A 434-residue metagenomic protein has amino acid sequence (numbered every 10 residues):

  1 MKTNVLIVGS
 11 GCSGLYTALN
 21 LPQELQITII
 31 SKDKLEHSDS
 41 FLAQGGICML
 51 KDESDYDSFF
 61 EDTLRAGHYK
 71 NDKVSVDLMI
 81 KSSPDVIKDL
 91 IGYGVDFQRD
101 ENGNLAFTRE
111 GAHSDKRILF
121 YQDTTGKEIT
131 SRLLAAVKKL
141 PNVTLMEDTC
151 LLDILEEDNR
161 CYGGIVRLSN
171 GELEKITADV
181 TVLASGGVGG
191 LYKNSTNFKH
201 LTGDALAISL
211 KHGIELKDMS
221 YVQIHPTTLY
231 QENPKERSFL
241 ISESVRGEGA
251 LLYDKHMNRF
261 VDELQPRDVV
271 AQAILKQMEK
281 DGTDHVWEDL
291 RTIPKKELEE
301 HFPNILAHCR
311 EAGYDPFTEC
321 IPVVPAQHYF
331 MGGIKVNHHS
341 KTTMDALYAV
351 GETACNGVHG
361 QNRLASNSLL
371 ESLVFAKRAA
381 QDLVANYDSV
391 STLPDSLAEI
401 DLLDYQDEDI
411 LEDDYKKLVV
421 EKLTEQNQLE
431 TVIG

Functional and structural regions predicted by a protein language model:
M1-T3, C12, N20, Q26 (+10 more regions): Glycine- and aromatic-enriched mobile tails/lids
K2-T3, G171-V180, T343-M344: Core beta-strand elements of the Rossmann-like FAD/NAD(P) dinucleotide-binding domain in flavoenzyme oxidoreductases
D33-L64, E236-R237: Conserved N-terminal glycine-rich FAD pyrophosphate-binding loop of Rossmann-like flavoproteins
L35, I208, I214-Y314, D382: An anion/pyrophosphate-binding glycine-rich loop and adjacent beta-alpha core in soluble alpha-beta enzymes
K73-P84, R117-A135, M146, T196-G203 (+2 more regions): Short beta-strand to alpha-helix junction loop
Y93-E172, A184, L229-E232, L252: Conserved redox-cofactor binding core of oxidoreductases
M146-E147, L152-C161, I165-R167, H301-C355 (+1 more regions): A glycine-rich dinucleotide-binding beta-alpha-beta segment and adjacent secondary-structure elements that constitute
V180-N233, L369, L373: Glycine-rich loop(s) and the adjacent beta-strand/alpha-helix scaffold that form part
